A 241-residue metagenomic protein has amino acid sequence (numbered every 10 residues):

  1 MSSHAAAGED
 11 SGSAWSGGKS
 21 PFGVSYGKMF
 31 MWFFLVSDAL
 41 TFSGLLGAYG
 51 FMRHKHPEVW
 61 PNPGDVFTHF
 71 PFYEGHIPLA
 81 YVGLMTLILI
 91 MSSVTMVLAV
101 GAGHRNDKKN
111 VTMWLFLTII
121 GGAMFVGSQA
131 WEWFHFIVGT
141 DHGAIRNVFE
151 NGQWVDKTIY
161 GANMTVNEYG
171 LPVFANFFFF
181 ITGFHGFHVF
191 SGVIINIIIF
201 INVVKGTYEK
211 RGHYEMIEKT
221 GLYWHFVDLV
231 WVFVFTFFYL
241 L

Functional and structural regions predicted by a protein language model:
M1-L241: ...captures the hydrophobic TM-helix bundle architecture rather than a specific catalytic motif, and can also fire on
